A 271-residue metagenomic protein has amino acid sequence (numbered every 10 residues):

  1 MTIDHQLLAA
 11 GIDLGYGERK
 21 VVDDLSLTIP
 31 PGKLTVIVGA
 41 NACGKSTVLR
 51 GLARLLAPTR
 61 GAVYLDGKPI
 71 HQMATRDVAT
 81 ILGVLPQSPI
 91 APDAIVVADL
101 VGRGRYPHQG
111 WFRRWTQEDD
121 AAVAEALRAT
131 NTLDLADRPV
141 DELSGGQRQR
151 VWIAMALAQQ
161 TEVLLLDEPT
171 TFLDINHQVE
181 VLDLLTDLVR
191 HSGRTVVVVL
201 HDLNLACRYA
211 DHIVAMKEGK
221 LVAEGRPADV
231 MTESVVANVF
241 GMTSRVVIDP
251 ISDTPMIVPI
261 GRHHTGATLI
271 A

Functional and structural regions predicted by a protein language model:
L7-A9, V22-D24: Conserved structural motif at the start of ABC-family nucleotide-binding domains
A53: Helix-to-loop junction immediately C-terminal to a conserved catalytic motif
G61-P69, V78: Conserved ABC transporter NBD signature motif
G102, Q117-L135: Conserved ABC ATPase "signature" region
R114, P139-L143, Q147: Conserved ABC ATPase signature
L164-E168: Catalytic Walker B motif of ABC-type/P-loop ATPase nucleotide-binding domains
